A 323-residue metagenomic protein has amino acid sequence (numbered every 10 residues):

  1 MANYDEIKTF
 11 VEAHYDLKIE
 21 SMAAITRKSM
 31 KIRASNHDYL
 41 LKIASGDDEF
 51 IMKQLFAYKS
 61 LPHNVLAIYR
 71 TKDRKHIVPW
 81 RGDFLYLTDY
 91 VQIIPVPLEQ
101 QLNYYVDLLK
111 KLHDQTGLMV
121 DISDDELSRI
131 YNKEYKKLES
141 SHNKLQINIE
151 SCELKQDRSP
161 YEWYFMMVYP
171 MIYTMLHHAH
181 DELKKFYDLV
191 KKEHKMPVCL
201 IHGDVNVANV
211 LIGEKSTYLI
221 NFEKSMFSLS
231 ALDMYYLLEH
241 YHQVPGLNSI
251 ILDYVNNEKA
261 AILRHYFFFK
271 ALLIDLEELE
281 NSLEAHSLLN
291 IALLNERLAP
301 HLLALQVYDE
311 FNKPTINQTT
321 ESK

Functional and structural regions predicted by a protein language model:
M1-E6, L61, T88, H113 (+9 more regions): Gram-positive cell-envelope targeting signals
Y4-S35: ATP-binding glycine-rich phosphate-binding loop
S29-I32, D181-L232: Active-site acidic catalytic loop and adjacent metal/ATP-binding pocket of ATP-dependent phosphoryl transfer enzymes
H37-L127: ATP-binding pocket architecture of kinase catalytic cores
D83-L98, Q146-L154, L272-I291: A glycine-centered beta->alpha junction motif in the catalytic cores of kinase/phosphotransferase enzymes
D124-C199: ATP-dependent phospho-/nucleotidyl transfer catalytic cores
Q146-I149, E277-K323: ATP/Mg2+ or Mg2+-diphosphate-binding catalytic cores that bind nucleotide phosphates or diphosphates via glycine-rich
S230-K259, F269-H301: Active-site activation/catalytic loop segments of kinase-like enzymes and analogous catalytic loops in related
